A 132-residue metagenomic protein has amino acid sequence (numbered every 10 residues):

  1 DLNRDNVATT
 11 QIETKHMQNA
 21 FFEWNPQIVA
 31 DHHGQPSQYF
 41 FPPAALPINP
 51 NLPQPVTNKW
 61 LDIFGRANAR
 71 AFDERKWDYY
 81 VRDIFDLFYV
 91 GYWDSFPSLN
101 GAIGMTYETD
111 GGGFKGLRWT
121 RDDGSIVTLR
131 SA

Functional and structural regions predicted by a protein language model:
D1-A132: Structured catalytic-domain cores with a bias toward divalent-metal coordination
